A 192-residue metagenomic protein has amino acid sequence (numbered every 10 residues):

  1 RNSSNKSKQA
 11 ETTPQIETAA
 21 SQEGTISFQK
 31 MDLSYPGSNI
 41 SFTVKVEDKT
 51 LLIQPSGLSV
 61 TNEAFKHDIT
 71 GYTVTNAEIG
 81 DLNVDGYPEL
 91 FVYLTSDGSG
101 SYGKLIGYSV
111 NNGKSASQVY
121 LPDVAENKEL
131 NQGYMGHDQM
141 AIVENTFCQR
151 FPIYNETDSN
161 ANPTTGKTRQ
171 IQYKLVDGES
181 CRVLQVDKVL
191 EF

Functional and structural regions predicted by a protein language model:
N2-I40, E129-F192: Acidic, small-residue rich beta-repeat scaffolds with periodic aromatic anchors
D32-S34, A77-D85: Acidic, divalent-cation-chelating loop motifs in proteins
S41, N83-T95, V143-R150: Acidic/hydrophobic-patterned starts of short beta strands in beta-sheet-rich repeat architectures
V44-D48, S99-Y102, P163-T168: Short, solvent-exposed loop/turn segments at conserved positions within beta-propeller repeat blades
T50-T61, Y102-P122, Q172-E179: Beta-propeller blade repeat segments, especially FG-GAP/WD-type strand-to-loop junctions in 6- to 7-bladed propeller
K66-N76, E126-Y134: Repeat-based blade/solenoid architectures
T75-G80, H137-Q139: Conserved beta-propeller blade repeats
I79, T95-D97, E156-D158: Short beta-turn/strand-loop junction motif enriched in small, turn-promoting residues
